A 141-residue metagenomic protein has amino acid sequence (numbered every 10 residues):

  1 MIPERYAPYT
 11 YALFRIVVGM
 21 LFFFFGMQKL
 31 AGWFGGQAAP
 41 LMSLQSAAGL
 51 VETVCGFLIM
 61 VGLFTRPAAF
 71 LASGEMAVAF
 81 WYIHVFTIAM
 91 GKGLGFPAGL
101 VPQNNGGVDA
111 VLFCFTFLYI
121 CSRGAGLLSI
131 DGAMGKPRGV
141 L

Functional and structural regions predicted by a protein language model:
M1-A31, L44-L50, V54, V61-L141: Extended, low-polarity transmembrane helix blocks
A38-L44: Transmembrane alpha-helix entry/boundary detector in multi-pass membrane proteins
